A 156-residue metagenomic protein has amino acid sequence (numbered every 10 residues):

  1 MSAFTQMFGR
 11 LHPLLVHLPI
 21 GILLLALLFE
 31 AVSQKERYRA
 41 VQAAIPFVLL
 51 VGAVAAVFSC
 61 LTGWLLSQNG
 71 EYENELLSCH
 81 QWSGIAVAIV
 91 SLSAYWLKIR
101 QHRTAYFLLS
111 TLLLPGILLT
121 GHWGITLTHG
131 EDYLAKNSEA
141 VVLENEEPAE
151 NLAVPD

Functional and structural regions predicted by a protein language model:
M1-D156: Polytopic transmembrane helical bundles with strong interfacial aromatic enrichment
